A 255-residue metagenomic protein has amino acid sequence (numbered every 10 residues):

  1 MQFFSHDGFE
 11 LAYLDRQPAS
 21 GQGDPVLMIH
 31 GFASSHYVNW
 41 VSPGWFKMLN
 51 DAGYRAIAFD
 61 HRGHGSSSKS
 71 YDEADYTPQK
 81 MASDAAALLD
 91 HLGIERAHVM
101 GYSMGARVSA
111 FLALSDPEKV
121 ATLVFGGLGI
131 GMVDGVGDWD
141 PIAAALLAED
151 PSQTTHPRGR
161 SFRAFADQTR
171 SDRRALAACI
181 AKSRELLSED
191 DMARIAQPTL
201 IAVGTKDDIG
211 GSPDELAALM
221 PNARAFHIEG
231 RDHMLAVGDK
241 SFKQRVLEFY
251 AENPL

Functional and structural regions predicted by a protein language model:
F9-S68: Conserved HGGG/HGGXW glycine-rich cap/lid loop of the alpha/beta-hydrolase fold
H30, A97, G101-A106: Conserved alpha/beta-hydrolase "nucleophile elbow" surrounding the catalytic nucleophile
Q79-A97: Conserved acidic catalytic loop of the alpha/beta-hydrolase fold
R107-D150: Flexible "cap/lid" loop of the alpha/beta hydrolase fold
R163-S188: Hydrophobic, aromatic-rich cap/lid helix
I195, I201-V203: Short beta-strand/loop motif that positions the catalytic acidic residue of the alpha/beta-hydrolase fold
D208-D214: Conserved alpha/beta-hydrolase "acid-adjacent" motif
I228-L255: Catalytic active-site module of serine/aspartate enzymes centered on a nucleophile-bearing elbow/loop
